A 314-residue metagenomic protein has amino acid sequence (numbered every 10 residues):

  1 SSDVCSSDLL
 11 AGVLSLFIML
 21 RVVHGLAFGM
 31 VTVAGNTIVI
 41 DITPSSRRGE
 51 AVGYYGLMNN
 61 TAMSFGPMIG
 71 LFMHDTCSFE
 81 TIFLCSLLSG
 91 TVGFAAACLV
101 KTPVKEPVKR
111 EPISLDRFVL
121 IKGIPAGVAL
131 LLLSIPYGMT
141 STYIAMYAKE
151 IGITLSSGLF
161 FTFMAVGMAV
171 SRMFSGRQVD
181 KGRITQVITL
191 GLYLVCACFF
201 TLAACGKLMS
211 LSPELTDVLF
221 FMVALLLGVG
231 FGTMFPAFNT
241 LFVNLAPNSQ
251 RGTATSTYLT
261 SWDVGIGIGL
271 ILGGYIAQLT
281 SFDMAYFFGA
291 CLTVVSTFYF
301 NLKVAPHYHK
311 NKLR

Functional and structural regions predicted by a protein language model:
S1-S6: Short, small-residue-biased leader/transition segments that mark boundaries at the very start of proteins
V13-L20, A126, T216-M222: Short hydrophobic/alpha-helical segments at membrane-entry points of transmembrane helices in Major Facilitator
L20-M58: Cytoplasmic helix-loop-helix junction between adjacent transmembrane helices in 12-TM secondary transporters
Y54-C98: Helix-loop-helix hairpin linking two adjacent transmembrane segments in secondary transporters
L88-E106, Y299-V304: C-terminal membrane-cytosol helix-exit motif in multi-pass small-molecule transporters
T102-L130: Juxtamembrane intracellular "pre-TM" segments in multi-pass secondary transporters
S171-R183: Helix-to-loop junctions at the C-terminal end of transmembrane segments in multipass secondary transporters
T185-F238: C-terminal transmembrane helical hairpin of 12-TM major facilitator-type secondary transporters
